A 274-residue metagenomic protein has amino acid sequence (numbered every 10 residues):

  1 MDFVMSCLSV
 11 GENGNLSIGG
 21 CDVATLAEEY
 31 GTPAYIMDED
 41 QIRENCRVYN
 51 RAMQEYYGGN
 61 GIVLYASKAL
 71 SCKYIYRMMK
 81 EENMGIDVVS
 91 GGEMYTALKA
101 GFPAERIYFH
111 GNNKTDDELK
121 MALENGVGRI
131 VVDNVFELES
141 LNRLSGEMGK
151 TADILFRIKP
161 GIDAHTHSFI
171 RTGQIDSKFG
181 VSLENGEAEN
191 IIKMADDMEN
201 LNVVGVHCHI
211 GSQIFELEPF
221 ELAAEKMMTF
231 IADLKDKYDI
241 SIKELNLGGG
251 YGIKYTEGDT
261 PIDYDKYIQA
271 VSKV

Functional and structural regions predicted by a protein language model:
M1-D153, E189, K193, D197-M198 (+4 more regions): A charged N-terminal "starter" segment
D22-Y30, G205-G211, G248-K254: A short small-residue
G31-Y35, E124-R129, S168-S182, E216-E221 (+1 more regions): Glycine-rich tight-turn/loop motif centered on a GG-T
E39, R43, D116, V135 (+4 more regions): Non-membrane alpha-helical structural segments and their capping/turn regions in soluble enzymes
A66, D153-K159, H207-H209, N246-G248: Short beta-strand segments
S71-I75, E93-Y95, D116-E118, P160-D176 (+2 more regions): Conserved radical SAM core fold
I158, D163-V204, C208, L217-T229: Active-site/ligand-binding-proximal alpha/beta "capping" segment
S212-V274: C-terminal active-site-proximal or functional interface alpha/beta core segments in diverse enzymes
